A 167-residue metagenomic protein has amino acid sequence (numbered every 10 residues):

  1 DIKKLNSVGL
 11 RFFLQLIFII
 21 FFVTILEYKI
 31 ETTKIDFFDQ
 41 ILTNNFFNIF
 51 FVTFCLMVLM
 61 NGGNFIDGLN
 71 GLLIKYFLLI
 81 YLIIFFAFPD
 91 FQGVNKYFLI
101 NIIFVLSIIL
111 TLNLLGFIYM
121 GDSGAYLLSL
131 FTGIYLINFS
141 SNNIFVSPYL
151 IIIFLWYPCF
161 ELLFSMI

Functional and structural regions predicted by a protein language model:
D1-D90, F104-N113: Intramembrane alpha-helical segments
L73-I167: Alpha-helical transmembrane segments
